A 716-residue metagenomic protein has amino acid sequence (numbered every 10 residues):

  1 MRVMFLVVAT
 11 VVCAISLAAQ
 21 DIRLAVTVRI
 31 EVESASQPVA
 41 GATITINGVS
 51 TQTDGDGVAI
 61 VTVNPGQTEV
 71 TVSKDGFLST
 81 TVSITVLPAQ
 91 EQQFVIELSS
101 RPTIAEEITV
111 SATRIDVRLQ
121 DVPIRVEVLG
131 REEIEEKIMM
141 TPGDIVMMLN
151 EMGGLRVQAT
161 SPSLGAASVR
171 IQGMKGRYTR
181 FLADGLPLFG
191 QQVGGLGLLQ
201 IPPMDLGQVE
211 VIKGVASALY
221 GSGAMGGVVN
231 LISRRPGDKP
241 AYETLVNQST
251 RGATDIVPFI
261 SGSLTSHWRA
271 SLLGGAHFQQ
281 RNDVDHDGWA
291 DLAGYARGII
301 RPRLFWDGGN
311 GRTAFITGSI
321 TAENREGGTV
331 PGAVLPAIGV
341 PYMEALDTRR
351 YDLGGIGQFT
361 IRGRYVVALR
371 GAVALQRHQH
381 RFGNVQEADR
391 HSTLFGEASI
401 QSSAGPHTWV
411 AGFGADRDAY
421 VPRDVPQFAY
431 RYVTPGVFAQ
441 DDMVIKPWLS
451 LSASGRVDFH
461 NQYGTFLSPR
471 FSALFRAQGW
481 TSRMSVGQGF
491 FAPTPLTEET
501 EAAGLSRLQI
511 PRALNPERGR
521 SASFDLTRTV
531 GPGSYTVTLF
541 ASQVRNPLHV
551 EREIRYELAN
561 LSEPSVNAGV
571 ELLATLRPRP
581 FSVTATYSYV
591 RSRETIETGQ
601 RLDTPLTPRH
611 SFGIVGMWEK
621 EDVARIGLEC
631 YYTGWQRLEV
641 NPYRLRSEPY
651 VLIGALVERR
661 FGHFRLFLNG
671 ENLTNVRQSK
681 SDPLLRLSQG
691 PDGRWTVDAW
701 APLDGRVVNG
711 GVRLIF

Functional and structural regions predicted by a protein language model:
R29-A35, S73-D75, L87-E136, G176: Short, acidic, small-residue-rich periplasmic hinge/interaction motif at the N-terminus of Gram-negative outer-membrane
T62, S168, L186-K213: Short acidic/polar hinge/loop motifs at secondary-structure boundaries that mediate gating or recognition
V126, K137-M140, V146-G190, G207: Extracytoplasmic beta-strand/coil segments of soluble accessory domains associated with Gram-negative outer-membrane
A218, N230, D238-K239, F259-L346 (+2 more regions): Periplasmic-side early beta-strands and strand-to-turn transitions of outer-membrane beta-barrels
F305-E323, Y342-Y463, L474-R476, T536-L539 (+2 more regions): Face-selective signature of the C-terminal outer-membrane beta-barrel domain
A333-T360, W480-T481, S485-V544, E551-P578 (+4 more regions): Outer-membrane beta-barrel signature, preferentially recognizing the C-terminal barrel domain of Gram-negative
V444-L451, S534-V544, N560-V640, G711-I715: Gram-negative outer-membrane beta-barrel transporters
R545, W635-R637, E658-F716: C-terminal beta-signal and adjacent terminal beta-strands/loops of Gram-negative outer-membrane beta-barrel proteins
